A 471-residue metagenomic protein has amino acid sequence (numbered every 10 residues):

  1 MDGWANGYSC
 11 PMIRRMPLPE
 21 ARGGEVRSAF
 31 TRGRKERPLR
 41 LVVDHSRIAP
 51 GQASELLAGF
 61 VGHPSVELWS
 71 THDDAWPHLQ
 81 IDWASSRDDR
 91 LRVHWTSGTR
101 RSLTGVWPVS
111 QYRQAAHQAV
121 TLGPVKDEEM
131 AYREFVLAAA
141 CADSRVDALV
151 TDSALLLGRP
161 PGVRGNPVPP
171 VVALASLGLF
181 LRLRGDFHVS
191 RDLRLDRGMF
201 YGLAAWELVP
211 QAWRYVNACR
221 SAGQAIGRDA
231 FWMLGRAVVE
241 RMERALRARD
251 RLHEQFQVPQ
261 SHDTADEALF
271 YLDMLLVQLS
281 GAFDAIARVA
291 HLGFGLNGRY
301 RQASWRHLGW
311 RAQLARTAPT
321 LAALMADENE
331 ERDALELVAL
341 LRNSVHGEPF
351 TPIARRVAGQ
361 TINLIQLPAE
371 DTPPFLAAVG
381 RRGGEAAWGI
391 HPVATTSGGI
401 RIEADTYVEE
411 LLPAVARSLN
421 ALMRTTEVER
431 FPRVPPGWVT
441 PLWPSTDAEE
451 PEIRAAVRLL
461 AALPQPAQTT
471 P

Functional and structural regions predicted by a protein language model:
G7-R37, H45-R236, D263-F270, R288-P471: Acidic, Ser/Thr/Gly/Pro-rich intrinsically disordered interaction regions
P210-C219, A245-P259: Extended amphipathic alpha-helical scaffold segments
G235-H253, A265-F294: Short, hydrophobic, well-ordered secondary-structure elements
